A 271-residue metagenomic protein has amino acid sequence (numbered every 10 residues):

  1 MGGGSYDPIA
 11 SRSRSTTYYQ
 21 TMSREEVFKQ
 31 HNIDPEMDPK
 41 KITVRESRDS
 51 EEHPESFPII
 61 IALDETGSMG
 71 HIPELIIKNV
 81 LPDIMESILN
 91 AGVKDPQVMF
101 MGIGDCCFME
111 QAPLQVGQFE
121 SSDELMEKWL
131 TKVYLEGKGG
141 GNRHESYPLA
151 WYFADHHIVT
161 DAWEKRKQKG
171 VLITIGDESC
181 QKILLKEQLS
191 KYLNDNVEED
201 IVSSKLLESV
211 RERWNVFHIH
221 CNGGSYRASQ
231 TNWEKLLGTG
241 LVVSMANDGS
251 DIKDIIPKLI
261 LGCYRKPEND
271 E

Functional and structural regions predicted by a protein language model:
Y6-I60, G67-E74, K78, E86: Acidic, polar low-complexity linker/tail segments
R48-H53, L89-G92, H156-K167: Surface-exposed acidic, glycine-flexible loop patches that form ligand/cofactor-binding and adhesion interfaces
E52-V116, W151: Von Willebrand factor
L63-E65, W151, K169-Q181, L185-Q188: DG-centered beta-turn motif at the end of beta-strands
Q111, V159-A162, Q181, L185: Extended, composition-driven regions rather than compact fold-specific motifs
S121-K169: Von Willebrand factor
E178-T231: VWA/integrin I-like adhesion module and closely mimicked acidic/polar interface patches used
N222, L236-E271: C-terminal helix of von Willebrand factor
